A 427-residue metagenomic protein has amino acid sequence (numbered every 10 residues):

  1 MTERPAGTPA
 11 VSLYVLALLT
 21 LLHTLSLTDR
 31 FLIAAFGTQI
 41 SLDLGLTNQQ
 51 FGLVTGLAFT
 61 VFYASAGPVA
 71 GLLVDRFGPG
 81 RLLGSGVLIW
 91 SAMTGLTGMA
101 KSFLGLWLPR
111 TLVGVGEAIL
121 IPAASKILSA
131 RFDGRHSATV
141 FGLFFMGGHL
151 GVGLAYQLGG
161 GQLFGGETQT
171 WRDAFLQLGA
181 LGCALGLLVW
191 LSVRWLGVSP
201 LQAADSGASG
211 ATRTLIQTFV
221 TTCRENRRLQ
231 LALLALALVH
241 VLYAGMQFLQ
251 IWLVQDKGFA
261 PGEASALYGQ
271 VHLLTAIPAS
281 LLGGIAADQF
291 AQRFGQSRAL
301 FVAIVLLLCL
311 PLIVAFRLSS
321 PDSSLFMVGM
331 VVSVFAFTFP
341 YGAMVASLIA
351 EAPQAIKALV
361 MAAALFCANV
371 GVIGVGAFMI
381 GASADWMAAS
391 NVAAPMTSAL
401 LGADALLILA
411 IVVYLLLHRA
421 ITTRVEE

Functional and structural regions predicted by a protein language model:
T2-T8, G197-L231, D256: Juxtamembrane intracellular "pre-TM" segments in multi-pass secondary transporters
I33-A34, R227-A276, S280-L281, Y341 (+2 more regions): Extracytoplasmic gate region of multi-pass secondary transporters
F36-S65: Extracellular/periplasmic helix-loop-helix junction of adjacent transmembrane segments in MFS-like secondary
G45, G78, M99-G105, G116 (+2 more regions): Helix-breaking motifs and short loop linkers at transmembrane-helix boundaries and internal kinks in secondary membrane
S65-K101: Conserved MFS/SLC helix-loop-helix module at the cytosolic interface between two early adjacent transmembrane helices
R76-V87, Q289-V305: Cytoplasmic membrane-interface "Motif A"-like loop-to-helix N-cap segments of 12-TM Major Facilitator Superfamily
P109-G147: Cytoplasmic helix-loop-helix junction between adjacent transmembrane helices in 12-TM secondary transporters
F144-W195: Helix-loop-helix hairpin linking two adjacent transmembrane segments in secondary transporters
